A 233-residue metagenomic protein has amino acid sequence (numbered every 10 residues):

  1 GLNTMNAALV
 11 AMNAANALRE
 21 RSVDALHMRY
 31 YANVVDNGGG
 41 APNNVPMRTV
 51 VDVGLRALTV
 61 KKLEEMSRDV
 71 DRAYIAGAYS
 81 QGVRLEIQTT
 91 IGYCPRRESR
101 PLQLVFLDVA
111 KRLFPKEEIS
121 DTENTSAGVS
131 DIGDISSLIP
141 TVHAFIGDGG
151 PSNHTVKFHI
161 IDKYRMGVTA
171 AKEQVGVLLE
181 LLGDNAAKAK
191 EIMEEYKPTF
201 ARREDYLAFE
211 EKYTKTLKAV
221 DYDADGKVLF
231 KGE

Functional and structural regions predicted by a protein language model:
G1-L104, D108-A110, N124-G133: Midchain, well-structured core segments that form catalytic/ion-binding scaffolds
E20-D24, Q81-L85, K116-E118, L181-K190: Surface-exposed helix-capping loop/turn segments at secondary-structure junctions
S120-V177, L181-E233: Zn-dependent metallopeptidase/amidohydrolase metal-coordination segment
